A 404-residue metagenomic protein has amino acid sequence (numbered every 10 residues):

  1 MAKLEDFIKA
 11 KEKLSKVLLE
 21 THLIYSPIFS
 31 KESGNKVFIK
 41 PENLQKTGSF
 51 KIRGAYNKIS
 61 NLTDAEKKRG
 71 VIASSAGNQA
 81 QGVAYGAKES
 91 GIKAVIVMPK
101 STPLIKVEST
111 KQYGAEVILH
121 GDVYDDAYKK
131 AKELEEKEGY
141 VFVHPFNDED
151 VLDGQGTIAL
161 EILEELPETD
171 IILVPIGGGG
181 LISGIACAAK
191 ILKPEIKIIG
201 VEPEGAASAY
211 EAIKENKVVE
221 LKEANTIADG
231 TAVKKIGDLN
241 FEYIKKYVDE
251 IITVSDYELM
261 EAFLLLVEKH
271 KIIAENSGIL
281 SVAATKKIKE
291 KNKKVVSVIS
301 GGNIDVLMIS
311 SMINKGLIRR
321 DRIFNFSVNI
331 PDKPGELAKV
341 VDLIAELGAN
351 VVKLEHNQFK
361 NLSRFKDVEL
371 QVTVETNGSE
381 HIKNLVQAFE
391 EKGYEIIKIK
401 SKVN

Functional and structural regions predicted by a protein language model:
M1-N404: PLP-dependent amino-acid enzyme catalytic core
